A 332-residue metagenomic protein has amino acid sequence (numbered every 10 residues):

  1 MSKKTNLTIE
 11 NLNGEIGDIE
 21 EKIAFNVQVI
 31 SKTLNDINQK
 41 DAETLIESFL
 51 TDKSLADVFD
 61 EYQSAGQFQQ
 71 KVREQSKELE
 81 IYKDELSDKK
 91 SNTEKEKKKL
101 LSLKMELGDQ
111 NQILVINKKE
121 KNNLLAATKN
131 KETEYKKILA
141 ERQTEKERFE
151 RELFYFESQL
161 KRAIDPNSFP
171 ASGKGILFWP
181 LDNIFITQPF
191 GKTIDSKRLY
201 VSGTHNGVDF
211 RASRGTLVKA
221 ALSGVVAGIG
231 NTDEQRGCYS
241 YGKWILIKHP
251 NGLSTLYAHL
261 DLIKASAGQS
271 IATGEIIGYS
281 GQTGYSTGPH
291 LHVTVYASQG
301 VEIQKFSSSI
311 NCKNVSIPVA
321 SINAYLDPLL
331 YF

Functional and structural regions predicted by a protein language model:
M1-L125, K129: Amphipathic alpha-helical segments with strong coiled-coil propensity and their capping/boundary positions
Q39, G215-T216, N231-T232, Q282-Y285: Short polar/acidic secondary-structure junctions
A126, N130-A258, L262-K264, A272 (+1 more regions): Extracytoplasmic/periplasmic cell wall- or extracellular glycan-interacting regions that localize and scaffold envelope
G224, G268-G284: Active-site-proximal beta-strands of protease catalytic cores
E234-S240, Y279-H292: Short, Lys/Arg- and Gly-enriched loop/turn segments at beta-strand edges
